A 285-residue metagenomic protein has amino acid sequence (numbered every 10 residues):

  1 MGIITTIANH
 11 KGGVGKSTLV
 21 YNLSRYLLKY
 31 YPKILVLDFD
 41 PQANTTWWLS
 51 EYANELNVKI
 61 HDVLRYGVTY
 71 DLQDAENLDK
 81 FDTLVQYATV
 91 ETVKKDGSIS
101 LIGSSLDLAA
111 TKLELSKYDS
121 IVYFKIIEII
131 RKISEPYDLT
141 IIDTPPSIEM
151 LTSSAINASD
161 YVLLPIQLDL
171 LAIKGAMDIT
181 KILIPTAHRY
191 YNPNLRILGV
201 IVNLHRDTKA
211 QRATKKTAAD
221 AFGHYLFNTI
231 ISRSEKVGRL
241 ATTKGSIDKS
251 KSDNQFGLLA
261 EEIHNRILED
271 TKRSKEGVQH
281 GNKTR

Functional and structural regions predicted by a protein language model:
M1-R285: P-loop NTP-binding core
